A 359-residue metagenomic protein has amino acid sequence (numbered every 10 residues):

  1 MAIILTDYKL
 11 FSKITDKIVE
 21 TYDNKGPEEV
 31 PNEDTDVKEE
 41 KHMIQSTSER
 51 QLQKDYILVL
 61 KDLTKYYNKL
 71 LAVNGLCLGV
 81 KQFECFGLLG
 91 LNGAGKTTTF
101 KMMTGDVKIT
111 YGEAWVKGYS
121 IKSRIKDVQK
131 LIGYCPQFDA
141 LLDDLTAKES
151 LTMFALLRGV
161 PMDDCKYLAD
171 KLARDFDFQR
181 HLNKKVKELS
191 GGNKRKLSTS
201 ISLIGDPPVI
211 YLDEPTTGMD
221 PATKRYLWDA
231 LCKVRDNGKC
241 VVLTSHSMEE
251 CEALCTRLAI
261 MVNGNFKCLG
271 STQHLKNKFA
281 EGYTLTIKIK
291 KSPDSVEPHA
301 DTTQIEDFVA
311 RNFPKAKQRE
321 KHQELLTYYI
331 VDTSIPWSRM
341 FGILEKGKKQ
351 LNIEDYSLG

Functional and structural regions predicted by a protein language model:
M1-V19, D23-N24, T302, E306-G359: Non-catalytic connector elements of ABC transporters
A2-D7, L70, D139, F154 (+7 more regions): Tryptophan-centric aromatic hotspots in well-structured domains and transmembrane helices
A2-T64: ABC-family P-loop ATPase nucleotide-binding domain
D55-L60, K65-N263, C268: ABC transporter nucleotide-binding domains
E113, K185, T284, N352-S357: Residues at or immediately flanking beta-strands
D229-V331: ABC transporter nucleotide-binding domain
